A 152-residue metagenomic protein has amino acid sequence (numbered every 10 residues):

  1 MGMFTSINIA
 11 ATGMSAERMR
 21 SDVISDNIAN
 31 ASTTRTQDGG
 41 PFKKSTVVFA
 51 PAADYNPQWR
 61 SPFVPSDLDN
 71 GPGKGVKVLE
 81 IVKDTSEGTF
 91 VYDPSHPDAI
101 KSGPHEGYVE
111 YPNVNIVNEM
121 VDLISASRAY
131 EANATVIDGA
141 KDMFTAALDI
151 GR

Functional and structural regions predicted by a protein language model:
M1-R152: Amphipathic alpha-helical polymerization modules
